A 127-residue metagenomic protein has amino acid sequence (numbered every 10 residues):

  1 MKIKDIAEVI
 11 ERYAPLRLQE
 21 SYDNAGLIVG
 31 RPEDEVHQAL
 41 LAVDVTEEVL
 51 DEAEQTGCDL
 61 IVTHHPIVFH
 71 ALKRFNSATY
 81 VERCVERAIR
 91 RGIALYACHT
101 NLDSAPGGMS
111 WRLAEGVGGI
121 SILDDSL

Functional and structural regions predicted by a protein language model:
M1-L127: Hydrophobic structural segments
